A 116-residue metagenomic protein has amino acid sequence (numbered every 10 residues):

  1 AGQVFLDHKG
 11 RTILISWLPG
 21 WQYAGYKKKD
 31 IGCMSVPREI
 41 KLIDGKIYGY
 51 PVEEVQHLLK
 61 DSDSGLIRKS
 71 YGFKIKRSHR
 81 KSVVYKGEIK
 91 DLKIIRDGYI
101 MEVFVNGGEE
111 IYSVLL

Functional and structural regions predicted by a protein language model:
A1-L116: Beta-rich accessory regions
